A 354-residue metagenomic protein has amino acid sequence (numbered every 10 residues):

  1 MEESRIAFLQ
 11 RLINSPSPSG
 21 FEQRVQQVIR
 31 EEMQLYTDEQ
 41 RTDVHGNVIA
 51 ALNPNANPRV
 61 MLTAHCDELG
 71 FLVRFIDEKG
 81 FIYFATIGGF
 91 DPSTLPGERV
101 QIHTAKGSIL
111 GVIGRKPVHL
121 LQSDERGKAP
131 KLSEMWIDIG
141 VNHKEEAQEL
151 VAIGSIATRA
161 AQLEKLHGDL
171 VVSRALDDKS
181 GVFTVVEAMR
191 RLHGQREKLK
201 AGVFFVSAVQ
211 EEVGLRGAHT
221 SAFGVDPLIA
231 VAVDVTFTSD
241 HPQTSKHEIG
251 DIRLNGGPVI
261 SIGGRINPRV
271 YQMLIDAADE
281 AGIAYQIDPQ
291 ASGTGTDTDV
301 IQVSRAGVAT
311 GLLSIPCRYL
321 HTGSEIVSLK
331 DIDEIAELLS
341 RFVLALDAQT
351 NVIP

Functional and structural regions predicted by a protein language model:
M1-P354: N-terminal hydrophobic/helix-forming segments and targeting peptides
